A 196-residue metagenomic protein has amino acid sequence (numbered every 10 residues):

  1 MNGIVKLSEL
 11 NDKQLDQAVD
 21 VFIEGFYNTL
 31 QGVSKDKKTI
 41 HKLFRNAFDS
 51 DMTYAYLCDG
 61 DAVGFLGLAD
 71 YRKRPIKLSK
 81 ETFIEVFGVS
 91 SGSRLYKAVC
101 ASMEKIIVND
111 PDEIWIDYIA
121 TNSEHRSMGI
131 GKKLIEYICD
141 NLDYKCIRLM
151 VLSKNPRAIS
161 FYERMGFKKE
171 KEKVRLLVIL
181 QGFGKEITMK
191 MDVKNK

Functional and structural regions predicted by a protein language model:
N2-D20, Q31-V33: A short beta-loop-alpha structural element at the N-terminal edge of CoA-dependent acyl/N-acetyltransferase catalytic
I23-F44, K80-F83, F87-S90, L95-Y96: Conserved GNAT-fold acetyl-CoA-binding loop/helix
V33-T53, G67, R72-K73: Active-site rim helix/loop that mediates acceptor-substrate recognition in acyltransferases
A55, D61-D70, A101-E104, W115-A120: Conserved beta-strand in the GNAT
R72-E113: Conserved acyl-donor/pantetheine-binding loop and adjacent beta-alpha core of acyl/acetyltransferases and related
E113-I114, N141-S153: Conserved GNAT acetyl-CoA-binding A-motif
D117-R126, L149-I159, R175-E186: Conserved beta-strand-loop-alpha-helix junction that forms the acyl-donor binding cleft
T121, S127-D140, R164: Conserved acetyl-CoA-binding loop-helix of GNAT-fold acetyltransferases
